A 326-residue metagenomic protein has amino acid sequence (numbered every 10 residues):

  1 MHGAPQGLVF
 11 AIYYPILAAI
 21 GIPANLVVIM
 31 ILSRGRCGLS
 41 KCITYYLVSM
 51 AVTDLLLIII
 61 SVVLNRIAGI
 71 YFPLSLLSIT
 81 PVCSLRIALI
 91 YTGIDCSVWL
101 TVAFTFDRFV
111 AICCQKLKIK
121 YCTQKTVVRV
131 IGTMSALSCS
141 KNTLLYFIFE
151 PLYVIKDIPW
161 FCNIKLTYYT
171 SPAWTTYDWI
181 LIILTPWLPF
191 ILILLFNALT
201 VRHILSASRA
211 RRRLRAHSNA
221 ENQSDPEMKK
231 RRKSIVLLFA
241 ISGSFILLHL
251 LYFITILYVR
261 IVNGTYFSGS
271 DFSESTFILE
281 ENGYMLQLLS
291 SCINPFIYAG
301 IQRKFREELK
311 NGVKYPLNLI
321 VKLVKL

Functional and structural regions predicted by a protein language model:
M1, R34, K120, S206-V236 (+2 more regions): Intrinsically disordered regulatory tails of 7TM GPCRs
G3-P15, C42-F104, A111-I119: Extracellular TM2-ECL1-early TM3 structural module of rhodopsin-like
Q6-G35, V63, L194-L195: First transmembrane helix
Y14, A18, I31, L56-P73 (+6 more regions): Helix-to-loop junction signature of class
Y46, V52-T53, N163, R202-Y252: Intracellular effector-coupling site of seven-transmembrane GPCRs, centered on the ICL3-to-TM6 transition
L56, I67, G93-A103, V110 (+2 more regions): Fourth transmembrane helix
I70-D95, I119-K120, S140-L188, G264-F267 (+1 more regions): Loop architecture of class A 7-transmembrane GPCRs
F190-F196, V236, S242-L257, I278-L326: Seventh transmembrane helix
